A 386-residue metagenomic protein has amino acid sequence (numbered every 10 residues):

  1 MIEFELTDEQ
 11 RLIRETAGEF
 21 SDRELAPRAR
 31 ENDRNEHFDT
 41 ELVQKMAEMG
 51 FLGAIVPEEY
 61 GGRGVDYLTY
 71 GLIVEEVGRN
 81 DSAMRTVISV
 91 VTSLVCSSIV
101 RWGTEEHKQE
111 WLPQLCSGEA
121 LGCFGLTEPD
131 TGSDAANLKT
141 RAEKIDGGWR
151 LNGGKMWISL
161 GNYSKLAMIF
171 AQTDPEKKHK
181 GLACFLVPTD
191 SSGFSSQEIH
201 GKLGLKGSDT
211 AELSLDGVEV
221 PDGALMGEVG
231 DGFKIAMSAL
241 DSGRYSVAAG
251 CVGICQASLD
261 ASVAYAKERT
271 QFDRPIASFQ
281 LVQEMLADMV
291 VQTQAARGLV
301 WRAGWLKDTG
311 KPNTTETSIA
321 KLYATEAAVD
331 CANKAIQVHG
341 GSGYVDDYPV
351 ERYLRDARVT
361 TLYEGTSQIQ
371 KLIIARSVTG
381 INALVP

Functional and structural regions predicted by a protein language model:
M1-V90, W102-H107, Q114-E119, G132-A135 (+4 more regions): Alpha-helical interface subdomain recognition
G50, V74-G78, A171, V187-S192 (+1 more regions): Short Ser/Thr-interspersed hydrophobic loop/turn segments at strand-loop and sheet-helix junctions that line or gate
V65, D134-A136, L160-K165, K178-G181 (+2 more regions): Short glycine/proline-enriched turns and hinge-like loops at secondary-structure junctions
C96-W102, F124, E176: Flexible, glycine-rich active-site loops centered on histidine and acidic residues that chelate a metal or position
L115, D130-S133, W157-L160, D174-E176 (+1 more regions): Short Gly/Pro-enriched turn/cap motifs at secondary-structure boundaries
G118-L126: A short, Trp-centered hydrophobic/proline-enriched beta-strand micro-motif
N137, D190-E219: Flexible, small-/acidic-enriched active-site or ligand-binding loops
G148, N152-S196: A short core secondary-structure module
